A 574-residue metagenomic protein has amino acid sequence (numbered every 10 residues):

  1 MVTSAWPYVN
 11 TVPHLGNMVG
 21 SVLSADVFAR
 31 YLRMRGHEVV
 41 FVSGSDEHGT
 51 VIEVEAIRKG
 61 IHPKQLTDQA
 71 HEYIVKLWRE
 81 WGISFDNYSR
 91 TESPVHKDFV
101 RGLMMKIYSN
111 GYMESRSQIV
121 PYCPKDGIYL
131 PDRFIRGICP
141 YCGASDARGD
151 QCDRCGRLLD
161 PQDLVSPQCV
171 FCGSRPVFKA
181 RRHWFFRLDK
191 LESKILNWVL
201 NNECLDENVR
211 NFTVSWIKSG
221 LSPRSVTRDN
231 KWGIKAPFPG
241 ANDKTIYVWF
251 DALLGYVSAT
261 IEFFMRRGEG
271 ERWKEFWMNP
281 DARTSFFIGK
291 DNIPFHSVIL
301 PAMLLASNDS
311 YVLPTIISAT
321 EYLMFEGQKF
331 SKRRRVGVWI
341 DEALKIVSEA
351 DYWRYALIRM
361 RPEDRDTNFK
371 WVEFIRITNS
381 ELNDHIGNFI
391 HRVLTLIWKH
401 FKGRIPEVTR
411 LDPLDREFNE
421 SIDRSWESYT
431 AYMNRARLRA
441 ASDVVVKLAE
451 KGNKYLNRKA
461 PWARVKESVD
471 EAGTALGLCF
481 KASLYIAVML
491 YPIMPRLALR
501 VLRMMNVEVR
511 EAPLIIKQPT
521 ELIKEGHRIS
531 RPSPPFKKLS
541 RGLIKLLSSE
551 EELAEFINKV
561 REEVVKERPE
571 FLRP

Functional and structural regions predicted by a protein language model:
M1, R116-D126, G137-G156, P167-C172 (+1 more regions): Basic, alpha-helical terminal appendages of large translation-related enzymes
M1-R35, V40-S43, V95-D98, Q168-K399 (+1 more regions): Structured secondary-structure scaffolds
M1-W198: N-terminal, positively charged nucleic-acid-binding surface of large information/translation enzymes
V27, Q65-K76, G102, E381 (+4 more regions): A non-catalytic, amphipathic alpha-helix used as a structural packing/dimerization or gating element in enzyme scaffolds
Y122-K125, A319-Y322, E373, P406-P413 (+2 more regions): A glycine-rich phosphate-binding loop feature that marks nucleotide/adenosyl-phosphate handling sites
R136, E192-S193, G337, W371 (+2 more regions): Residue-level signal for cytosolic alpha-helical hairpin/rod architecture
L196, T430, A487-V488: Amphipathic alpha-helical segments within well-ordered protein domains
I293, L357-M360, D364, E373 (+4 more regions): Active-site-proximal binding-pocket segments
